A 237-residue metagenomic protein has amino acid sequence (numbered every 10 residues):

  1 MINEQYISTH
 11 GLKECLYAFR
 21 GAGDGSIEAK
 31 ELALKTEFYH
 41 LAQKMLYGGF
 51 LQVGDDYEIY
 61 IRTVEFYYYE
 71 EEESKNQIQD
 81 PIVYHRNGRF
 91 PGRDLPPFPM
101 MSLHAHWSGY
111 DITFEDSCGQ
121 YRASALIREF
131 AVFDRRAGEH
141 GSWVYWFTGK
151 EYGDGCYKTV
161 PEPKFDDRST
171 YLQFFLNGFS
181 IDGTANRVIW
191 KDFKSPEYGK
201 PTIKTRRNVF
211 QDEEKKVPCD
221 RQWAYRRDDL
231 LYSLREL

Functional and structural regions predicted by a protein language model:
I2-L237: Conserved, well-structured core segments that form or line functional sites
